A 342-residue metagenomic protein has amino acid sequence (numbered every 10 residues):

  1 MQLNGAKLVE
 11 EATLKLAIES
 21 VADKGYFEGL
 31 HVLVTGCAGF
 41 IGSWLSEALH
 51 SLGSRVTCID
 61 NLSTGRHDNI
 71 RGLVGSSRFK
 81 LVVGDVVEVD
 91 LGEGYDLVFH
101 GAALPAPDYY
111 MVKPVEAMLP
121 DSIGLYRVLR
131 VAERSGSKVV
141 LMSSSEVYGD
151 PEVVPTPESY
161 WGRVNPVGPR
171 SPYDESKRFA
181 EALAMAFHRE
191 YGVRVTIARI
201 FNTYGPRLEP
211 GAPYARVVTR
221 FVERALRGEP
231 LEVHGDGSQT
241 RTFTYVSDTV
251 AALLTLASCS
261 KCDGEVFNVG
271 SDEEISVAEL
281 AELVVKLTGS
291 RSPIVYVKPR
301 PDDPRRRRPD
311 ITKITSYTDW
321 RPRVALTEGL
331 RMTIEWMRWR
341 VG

Functional and structural regions predicted by a protein language model:
M1-T203, S247, W320, R331-M332 (+2 more regions): N-terminal Rossmann-like NAD(P)+-binding domain of SDR-like oxidoreductases, especially those catalyzing
L45, L253-A257, A281-V284, L330-M337: Hydrophobic "lid"/C-terminal helical patch of Rossmann-like NAD(P)-dependent dehydrogenase/epimerase domains
G65, V112, P120-I123, S171 (+6 more regions): Residue-level signal for the nucleotide or nucleotide-sugar donor/cofactor binding architecture
S77-F79, E158-V164, T219-V233, L287-V297 (+1 more regions): A short C-terminal helix-loop "cap" of Rossmann-like NAD(P)-dependent dehydrogenase/epimerase domains
A132, H188, A225, V233 (+2 more regions): Hydrophobic pocket-lining residues that define ligand/cofactor binding sites across diverse proteins
R178, T203-T219, R227-E229, H234 (+5 more regions): Glycine/proline-rich active-site loop of Rossmann-fold NAD(P)-dependent oxidoreductases
F179, L183, F187, V217 (+3 more regions): Hydrophobic alpha-helix immediately C-terminal to the catalytic Tyr-X-X-X-Lys motif of short-chain
V246, V266, R300-E328, M332: Conserved C-terminal active-site "lid" loop/helix of NAD(P)H-dependent oxidoreductases that clamps the redox cofactor
